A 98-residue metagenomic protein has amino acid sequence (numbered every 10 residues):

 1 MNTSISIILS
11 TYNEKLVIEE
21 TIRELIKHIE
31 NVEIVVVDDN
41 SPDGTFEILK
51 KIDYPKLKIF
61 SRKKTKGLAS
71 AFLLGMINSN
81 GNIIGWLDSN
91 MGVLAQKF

Functional and structural regions predicted by a protein language model:
S4-S6, E33: Cell-envelope/extracellular polymer assembly enzymes that use nucleotide-activated donors
E14-K27: Short, well-formed alpha-helical segments that are part of the catalytic scaffolds of diverse glycosyltransferases
N31-N40, F60-S61: Short beta-strand/loop segment that forms part of the nucleotide-sugar
D38-E47, M91: A conserved acidic beta->alpha catalytic loop
F46-N78: Conserved donor nucleotide-binding strand/loop of the catalytic core
R62, L87-S89: Catalytic metal- and UDP-sugar-binding loop of GT-A-like glycosyltransferases, i.e., residues flanking the conserved
K66, M91-V93: Acidic metal-phosphate-binding loop of nucleotide-sugar-dependent transferases
I84: Short aromatic/hydrophobic "clamp" motif used to bind/position activated sugar donors
